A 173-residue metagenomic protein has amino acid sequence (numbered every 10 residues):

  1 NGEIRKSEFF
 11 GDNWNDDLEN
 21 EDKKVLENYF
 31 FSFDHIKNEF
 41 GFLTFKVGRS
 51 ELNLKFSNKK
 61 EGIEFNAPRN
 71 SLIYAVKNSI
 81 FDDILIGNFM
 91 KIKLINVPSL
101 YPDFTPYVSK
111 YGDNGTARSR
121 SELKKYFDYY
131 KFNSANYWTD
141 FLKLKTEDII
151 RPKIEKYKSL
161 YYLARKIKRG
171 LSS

Functional and structural regions predicted by a protein language model:
N1-S173: Feature captures hydrophobic
